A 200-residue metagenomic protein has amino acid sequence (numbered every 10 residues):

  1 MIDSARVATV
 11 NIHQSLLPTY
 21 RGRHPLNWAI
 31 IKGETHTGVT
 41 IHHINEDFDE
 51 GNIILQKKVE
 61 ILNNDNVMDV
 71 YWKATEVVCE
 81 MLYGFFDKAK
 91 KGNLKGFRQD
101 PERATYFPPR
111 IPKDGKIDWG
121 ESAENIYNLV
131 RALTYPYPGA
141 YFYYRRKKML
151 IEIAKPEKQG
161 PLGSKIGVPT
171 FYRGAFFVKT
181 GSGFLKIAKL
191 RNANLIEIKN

Functional and structural regions predicted by a protein language model:
M1-I2, N45, F107-P109, Y141 (+2 more regions): Short secondary-structure boundary/capping segments
M1-Y106: Donor/substrate-binding cores of folate-linked one-carbon enzymes
R6, K113, R146-K148: A generic structural signal for alpha->beta connector loops
G33, P109-I111, L133-T134, T170: A short catalytic or substrate-binding loop motif that flags glycine-/basic-rich loops and adjacent residues that bind
E50, T105-P109, Y137, L150-I151: Short acidic/glycine-rich loop or secondary-structure boundary segments that cap or lie
P109-E121: Acyl-group handling in specialized metabolite and lipid biosynthesis
G120-N200: An anion-binding loop in the catalytic cleft
